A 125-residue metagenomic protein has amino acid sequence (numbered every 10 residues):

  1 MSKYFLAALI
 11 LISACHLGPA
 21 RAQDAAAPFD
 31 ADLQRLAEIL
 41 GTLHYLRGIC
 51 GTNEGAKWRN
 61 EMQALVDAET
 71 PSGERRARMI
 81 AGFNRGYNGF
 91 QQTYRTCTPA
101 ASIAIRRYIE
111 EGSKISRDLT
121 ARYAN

Functional and structural regions predicted by a protein language model:
M1-A7: Bacterial N-terminal signal peptides that target proteins for export
A7-H16: Bacterial N-terminal signal peptides
G18-A22: Sec/Tat signal peptide C-region and signal peptidase I cleavage site
A25-F29: Disorder-to-helix initiation segments
A31-A56: N-terminal targeting signals for Sec/Tat export/insertion, comprising classic cleavable signal peptides
E54-N125: Compact alpha-helical subdomains of small soluble proteins
